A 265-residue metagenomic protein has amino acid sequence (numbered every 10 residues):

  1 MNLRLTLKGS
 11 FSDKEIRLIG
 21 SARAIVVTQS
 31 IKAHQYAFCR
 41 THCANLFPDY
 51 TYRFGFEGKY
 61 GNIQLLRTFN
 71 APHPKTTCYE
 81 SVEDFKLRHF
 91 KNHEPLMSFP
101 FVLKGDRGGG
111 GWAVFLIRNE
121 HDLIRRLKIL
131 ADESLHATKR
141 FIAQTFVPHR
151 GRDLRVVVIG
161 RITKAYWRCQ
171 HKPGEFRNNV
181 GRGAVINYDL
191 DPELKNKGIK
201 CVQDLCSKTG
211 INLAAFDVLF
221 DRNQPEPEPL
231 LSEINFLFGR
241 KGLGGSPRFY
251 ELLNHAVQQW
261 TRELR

Functional and structural regions predicted by a protein language model:
M1-N92: Conserved N-proximal alpha/beta basic substrate-recognition cap immediately N-terminal to, or forming the N-lobe
G55-F141, N196: Active-site nucleotide/adenylate-binding loops and adjacent lid/helix of ATP-dependent enzymes
G55-G61, F176, L243-S246: Short, charged, surface-exposed secondary-structure boundary motifs
F99, K139-F141, R152, I211-A214: Short beta-strand or tight-loop elements that sit immediately N-terminal to catalytic metal-binding acidic residues
F101, I142, K164, A214 (+1 more regions): Protein kinase-like catalytic core scaffold
F115-C206: Phosphate-binding site of ATP-dependent enzymes
R155, D217-L219: Short, surface-exposed charged micro-motifs
S207-I211, F220-R265: C-terminal active-site "lid" helix and adjoining low-complexity regulatory extension at the edge of ATP-using catalytic
